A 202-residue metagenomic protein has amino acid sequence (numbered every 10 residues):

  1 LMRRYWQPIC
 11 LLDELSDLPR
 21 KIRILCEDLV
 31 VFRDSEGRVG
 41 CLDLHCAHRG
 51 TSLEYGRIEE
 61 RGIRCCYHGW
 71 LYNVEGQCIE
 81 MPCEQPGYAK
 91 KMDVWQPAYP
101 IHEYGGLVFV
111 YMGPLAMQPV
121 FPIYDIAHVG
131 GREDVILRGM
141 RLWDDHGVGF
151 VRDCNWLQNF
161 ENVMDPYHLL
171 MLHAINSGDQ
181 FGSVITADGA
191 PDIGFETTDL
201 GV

Functional and structural regions predicted by a protein language model:
L1-V39, E59-E60, N73-V202: Rieske [2Fe-2S] iron-sulfur-binding subdomain
C46, C65: Short cysteine-rich clusters marking metal-coordination/redox-active sites
